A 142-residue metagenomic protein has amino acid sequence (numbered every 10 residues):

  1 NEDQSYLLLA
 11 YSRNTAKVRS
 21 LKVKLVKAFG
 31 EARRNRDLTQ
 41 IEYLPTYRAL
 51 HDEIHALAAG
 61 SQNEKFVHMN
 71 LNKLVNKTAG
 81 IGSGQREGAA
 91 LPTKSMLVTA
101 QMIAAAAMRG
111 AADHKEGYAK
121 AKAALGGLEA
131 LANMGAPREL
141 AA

Functional and structural regions predicted by a protein language model:
N1-Q4: Short helix-start
Y11-R13, K17-A142: Positively charged, phosphate-engaging catalytic surfaces used for nucleic-acid and nucleotide handling
